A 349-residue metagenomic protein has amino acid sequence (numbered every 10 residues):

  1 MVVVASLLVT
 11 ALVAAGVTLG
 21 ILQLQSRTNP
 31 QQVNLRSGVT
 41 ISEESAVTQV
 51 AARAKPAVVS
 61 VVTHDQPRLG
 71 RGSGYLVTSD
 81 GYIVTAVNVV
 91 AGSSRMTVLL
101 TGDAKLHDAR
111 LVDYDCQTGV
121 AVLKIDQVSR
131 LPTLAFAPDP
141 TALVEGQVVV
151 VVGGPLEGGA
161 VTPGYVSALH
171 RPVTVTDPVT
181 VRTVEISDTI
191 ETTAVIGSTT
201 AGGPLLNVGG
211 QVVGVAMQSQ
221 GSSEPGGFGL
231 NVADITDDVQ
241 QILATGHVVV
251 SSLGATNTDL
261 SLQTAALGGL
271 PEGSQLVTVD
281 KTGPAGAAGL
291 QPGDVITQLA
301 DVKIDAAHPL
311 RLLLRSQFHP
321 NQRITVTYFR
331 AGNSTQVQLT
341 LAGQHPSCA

Functional and structural regions predicted by a protein language model:
M1-R27: Hydrophobic single-pass membrane-targeting/anchoring helices
V17-Y82, A86-N88, S94-R95, G119-V120 (+4 more regions): N-terminal activation segment of mature serine protease catalytic domains
Q25, I186-E191, V195-I196, L243-L313 (+2 more regions): PDZ/PDZ-like groove recognition
Q31, S45-V50, V208, V212-L267 (+2 more regions): C-terminal cap/linker of serine protease catalytic domains
V58-V62, V84-V87, L143-P155, I190-V195 (+4 more regions): Active-site-proximal beta-strands of protease catalytic cores
D65-R71, T78-A160, T199, S223 (+4 more regions): Conserved active-site neighborhood of the chymotrypsin/trypsin-like protease fold
G92-L111, R130, A142-V150, G158-D177 (+6 more regions): Beta-strand/loop subdomains of soluble extracytoplasmic proteins
I125-F136, T162-P225, D234-D237, D259 (+1 more regions): Active-site region of chymotrypsin-like
